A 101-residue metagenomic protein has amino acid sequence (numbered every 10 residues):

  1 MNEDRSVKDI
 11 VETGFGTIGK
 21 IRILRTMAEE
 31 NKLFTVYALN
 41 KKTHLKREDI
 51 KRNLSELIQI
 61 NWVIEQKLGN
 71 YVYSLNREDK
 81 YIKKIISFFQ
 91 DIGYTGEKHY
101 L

Functional and structural regions predicted by a protein language model:
M1-R22: Short alpha-helical segments that sit at the start of domains
G14, A28-N31: Short helix-capping/hinge SLiMs at alpha-helix to coil transitions
R25: A cross-family signal for key residues in well-ordered alpha-helices that form functional helical elements
E30-K42: Short acidic, hydrophobic short linear motifs in intrinsically disordered regions
H44-Q59: Short amphipathic alpha-helical interaction segments
I58-L68: A short, conserved structural fragment
K67-V72, N76-D79: Short, Lys/Arg-rich nucleic-acid/phosphate-binding segment
K80-L101: Amphipathic alpha-helical dimerization/coiled-coil segments that flank or bridge DNA-binding/regulatory modules
